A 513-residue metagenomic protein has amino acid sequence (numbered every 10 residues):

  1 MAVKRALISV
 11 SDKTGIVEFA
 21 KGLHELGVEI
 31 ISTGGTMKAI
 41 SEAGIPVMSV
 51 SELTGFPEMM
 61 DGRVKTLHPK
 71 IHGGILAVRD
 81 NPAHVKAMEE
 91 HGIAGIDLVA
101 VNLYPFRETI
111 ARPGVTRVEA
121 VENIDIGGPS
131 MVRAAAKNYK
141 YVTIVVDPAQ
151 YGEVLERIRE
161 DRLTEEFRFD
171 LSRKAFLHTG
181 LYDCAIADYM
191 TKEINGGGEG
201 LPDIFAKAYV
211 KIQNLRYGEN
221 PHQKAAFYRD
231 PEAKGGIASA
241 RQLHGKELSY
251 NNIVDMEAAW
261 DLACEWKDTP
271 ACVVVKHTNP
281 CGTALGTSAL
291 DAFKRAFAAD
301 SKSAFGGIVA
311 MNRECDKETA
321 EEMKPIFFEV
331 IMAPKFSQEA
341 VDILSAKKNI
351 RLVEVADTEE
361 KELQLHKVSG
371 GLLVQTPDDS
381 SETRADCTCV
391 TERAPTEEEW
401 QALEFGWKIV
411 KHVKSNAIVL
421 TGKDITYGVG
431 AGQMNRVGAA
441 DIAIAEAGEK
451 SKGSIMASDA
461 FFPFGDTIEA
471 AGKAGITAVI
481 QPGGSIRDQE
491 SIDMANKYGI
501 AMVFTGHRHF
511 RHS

Functional and structural regions predicted by a protein language model:
M1-L53: N-terminal glycine-/serine-/threonine-rich phosphate-binding loop
A2-I8, L98, Y182-C184, K192-S513: ATP-dependent carboxylate/acyl-activation modules
H24, S41, D125, A136 (+3 more regions): Anion (oxyanion) recognition and catalysis
I30, V47, V142-I144, L352 (+2 more regions): Hydrophobic beta-strand scaffold residues
G35-P105: Glycine-rich nucleotide/cofactor/substrate-binding loop typically near the N-terminus or early in the first domain
R79-P129, R133-A135, T388-E397: Active-site/ligand-binding-proximal alpha/beta "capping" segment
M131, N138-Y151, L171: Mobile "lid/hinge" segments at catalytic clefts and subdomain interfaces of large enzymes
P148-A149, E153-L201, I326: Non-catalytic interaction/clamp surfaces of large macromolecular machines
